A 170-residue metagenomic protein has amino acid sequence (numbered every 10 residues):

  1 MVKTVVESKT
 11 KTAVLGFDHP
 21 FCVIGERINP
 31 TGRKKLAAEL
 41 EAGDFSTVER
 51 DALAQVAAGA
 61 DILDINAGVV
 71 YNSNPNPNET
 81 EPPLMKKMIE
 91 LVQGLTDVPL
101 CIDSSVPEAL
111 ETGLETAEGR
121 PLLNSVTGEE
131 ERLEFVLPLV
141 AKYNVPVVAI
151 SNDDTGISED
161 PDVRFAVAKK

Functional and structural regions predicted by a protein language model:
M1-K170: Domain-level signal for soluble alpha/beta catalytic cores
